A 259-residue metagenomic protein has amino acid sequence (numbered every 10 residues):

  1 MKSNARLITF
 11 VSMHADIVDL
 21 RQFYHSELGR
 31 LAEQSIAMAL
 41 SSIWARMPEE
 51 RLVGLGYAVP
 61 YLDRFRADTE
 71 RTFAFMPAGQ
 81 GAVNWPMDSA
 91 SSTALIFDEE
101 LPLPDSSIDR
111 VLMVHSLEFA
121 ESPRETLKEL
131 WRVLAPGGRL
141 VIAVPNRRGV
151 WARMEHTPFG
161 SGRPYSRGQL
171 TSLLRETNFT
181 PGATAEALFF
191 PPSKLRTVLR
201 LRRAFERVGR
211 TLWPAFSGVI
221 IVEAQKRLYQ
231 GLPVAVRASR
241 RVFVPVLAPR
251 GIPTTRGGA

Functional and structural regions predicted by a protein language model:
K2-R46: Class I SAM-dependent methyltransferase Rossmann-like catalytic core, especially the SAM/SAH-binding loop
M38, S42-L101: Class I SAM-dependent methyltransferase SAM/SAH-binding core
E99-V111: A short acidic, Gly/Pro-enriched loop at the edge of an enzyme's catalytic core that lines a small-molecule cofactor
R124-R139: A short glycine-rich, Lys/Arg-flanked "PGG" loop and its adjoining helix->strand segment in the class I
V144-S161: Short, glycine-/aromatic-enriched active-site segment of Class I SAM-dependent methyltransferases
S161-T184, L188, I220: Short alpha-helix
G182-R207, A215-S217: Conserved catalytic loop of SAM-dependent methyltransferase domains
E206-A259: C-terminal lobe and adjacent flexible extensions of AdoMet/dcAdoMet transferase-like proteins
